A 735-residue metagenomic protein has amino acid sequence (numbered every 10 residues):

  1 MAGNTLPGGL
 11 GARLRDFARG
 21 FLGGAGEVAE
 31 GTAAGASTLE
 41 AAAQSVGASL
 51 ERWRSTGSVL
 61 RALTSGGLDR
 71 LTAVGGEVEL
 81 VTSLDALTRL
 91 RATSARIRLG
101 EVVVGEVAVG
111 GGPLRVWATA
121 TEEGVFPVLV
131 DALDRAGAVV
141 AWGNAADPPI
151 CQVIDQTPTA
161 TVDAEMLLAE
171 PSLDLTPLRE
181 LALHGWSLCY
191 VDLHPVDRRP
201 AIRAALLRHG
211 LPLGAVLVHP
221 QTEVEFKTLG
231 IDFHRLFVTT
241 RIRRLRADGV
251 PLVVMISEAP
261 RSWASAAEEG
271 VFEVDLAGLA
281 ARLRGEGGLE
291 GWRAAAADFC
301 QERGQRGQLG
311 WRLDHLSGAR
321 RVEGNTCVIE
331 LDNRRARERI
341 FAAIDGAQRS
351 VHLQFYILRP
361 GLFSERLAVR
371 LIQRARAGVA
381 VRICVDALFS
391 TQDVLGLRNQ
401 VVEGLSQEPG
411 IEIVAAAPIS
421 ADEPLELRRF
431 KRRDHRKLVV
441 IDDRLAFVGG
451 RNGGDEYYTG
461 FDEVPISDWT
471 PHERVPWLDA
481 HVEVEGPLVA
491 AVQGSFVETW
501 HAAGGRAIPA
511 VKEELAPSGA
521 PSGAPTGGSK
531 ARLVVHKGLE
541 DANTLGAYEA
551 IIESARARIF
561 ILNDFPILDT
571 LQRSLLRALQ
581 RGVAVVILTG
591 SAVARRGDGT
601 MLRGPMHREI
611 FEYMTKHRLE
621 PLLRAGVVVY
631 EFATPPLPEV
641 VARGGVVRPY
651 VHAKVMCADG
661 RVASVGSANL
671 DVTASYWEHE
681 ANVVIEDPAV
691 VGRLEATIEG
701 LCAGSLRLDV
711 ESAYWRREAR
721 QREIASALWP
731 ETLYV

Functional and structural regions predicted by a protein language model:
A2-L60, T64-G67: Composition-driven recognition of long, low-complexity, acid-poor segments enriched in small hydrophobic and small
A41-C151: Beta-strand-enriched, solvent-exposed domains that form extended recognition/catalytic surfaces
G124, L129, R135, V140-V224: Alpha-helical substrate-recognition element adjacent to the catalytic core
T157, L183-C189, L211-G214, I231-F233 (+7 more regions): Loop/turn elements at helix/coil->beta-strand transitions in domains of secreted/extracellular proteins
L167-E170, L217-V224, G230, G528-N543: Glycine-rich phosphate-binding "P-loop"
P177-E180, A201-A205, R241-D248, S262-A266 (+4 more regions): A short acidic, amphipathic alpha-helical/loop segment
R198-A295: C-terminal cap/substrate-recognition subdomain and adjoining C-terminal extension of metal-dependent phosphatase-like
L289-V735: Charged, low-complexity intrinsically disordered terminal segments
